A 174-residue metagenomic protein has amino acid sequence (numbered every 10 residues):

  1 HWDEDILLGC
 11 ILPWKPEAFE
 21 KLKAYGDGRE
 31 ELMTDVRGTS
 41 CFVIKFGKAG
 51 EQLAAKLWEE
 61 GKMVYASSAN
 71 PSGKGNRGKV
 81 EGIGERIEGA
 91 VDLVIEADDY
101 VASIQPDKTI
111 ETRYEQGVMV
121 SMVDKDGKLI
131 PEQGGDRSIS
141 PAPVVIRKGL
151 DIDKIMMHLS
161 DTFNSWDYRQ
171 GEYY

Functional and structural regions predicted by a protein language model:
H1-Y174: Active-site-adjacent structural elements in enzyme catalytic cores
